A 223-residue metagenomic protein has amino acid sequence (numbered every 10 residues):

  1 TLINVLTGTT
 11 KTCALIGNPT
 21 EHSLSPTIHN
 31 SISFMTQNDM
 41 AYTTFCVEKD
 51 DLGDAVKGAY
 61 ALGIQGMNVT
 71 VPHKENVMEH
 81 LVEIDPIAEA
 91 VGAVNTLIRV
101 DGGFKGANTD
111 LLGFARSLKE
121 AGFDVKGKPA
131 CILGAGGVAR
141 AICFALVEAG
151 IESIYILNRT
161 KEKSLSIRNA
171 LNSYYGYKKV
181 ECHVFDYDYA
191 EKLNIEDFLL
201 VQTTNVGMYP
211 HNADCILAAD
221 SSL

Functional and structural regions predicted by a protein language model:
L6-A121: Phosphate/diphosphate ligand-binding glycine-rich loop within oxidoreductases
T12, A41, P129, E152-I154: Residues at the starts of beta-strands that form the adenosine-phosphate
G17, N108, K126-I151, N158-R159: Glycine-rich adenosine-cofactor-binding loop
Q65, E152, F198-L199: Conserved acidic residues
E120-D124, S221-L223: Glycine-rich helix-loop-beta junction characteristic of Rossmann-like nucleotide cofactor-binding loops
I151-Y175: NAD(P)-binding Rossmann-fold cofactor-contacting core
V180-L223: Rossmann-like adenosine-cofactor binding region
